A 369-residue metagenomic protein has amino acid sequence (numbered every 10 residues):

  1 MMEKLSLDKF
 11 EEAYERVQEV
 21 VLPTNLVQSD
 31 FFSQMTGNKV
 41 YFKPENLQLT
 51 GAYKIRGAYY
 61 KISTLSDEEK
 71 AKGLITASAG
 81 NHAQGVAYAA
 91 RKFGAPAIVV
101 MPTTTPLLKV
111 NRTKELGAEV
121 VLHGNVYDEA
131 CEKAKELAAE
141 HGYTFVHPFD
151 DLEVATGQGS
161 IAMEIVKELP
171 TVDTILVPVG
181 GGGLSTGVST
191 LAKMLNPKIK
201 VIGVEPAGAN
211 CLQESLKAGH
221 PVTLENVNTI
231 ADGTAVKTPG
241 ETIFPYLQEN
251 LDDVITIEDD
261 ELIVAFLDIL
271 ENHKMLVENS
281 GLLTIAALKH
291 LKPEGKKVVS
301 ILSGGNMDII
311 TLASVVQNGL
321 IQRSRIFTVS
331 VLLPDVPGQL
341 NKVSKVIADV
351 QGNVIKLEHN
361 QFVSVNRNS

Functional and structural regions predicted by a protein language model:
M1-S369: PLP-dependent amino-acid enzyme catalytic core
